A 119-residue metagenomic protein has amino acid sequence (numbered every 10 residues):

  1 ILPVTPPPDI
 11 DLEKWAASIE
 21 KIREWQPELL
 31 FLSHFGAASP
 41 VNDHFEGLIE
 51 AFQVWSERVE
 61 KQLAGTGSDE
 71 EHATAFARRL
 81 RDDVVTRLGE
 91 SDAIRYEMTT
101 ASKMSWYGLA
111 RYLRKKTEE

Functional and structural regions predicted by a protein language model:
I1, A16, R95: Residue-level detector of functional hotspots within protein domains
I1-D9: Surface-exposed cleft-lining segments at the edges of enzyme active sites
P6, E24, E28-F31, F35 (+3 more regions): Alpha-helical context
D9-E13, T100-K103: Conserved phosphate-coordination/catalytic loops
E13-D69: Divalent-metal (often Zn2+) His-rich catalytic cores of metallo-beta-lactamase-fold enzymes
R58-E119: C-terminal regulatory/interaction regions
